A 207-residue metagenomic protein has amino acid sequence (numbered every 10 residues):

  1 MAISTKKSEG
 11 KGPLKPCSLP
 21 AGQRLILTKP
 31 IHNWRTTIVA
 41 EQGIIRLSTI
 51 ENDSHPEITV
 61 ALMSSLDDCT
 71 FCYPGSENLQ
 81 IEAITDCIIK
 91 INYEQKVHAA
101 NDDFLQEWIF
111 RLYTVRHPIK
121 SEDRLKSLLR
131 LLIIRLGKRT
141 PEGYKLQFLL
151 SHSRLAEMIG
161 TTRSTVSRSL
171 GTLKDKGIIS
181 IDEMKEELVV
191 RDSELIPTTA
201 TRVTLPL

Functional and structural regions predicted by a protein language model:
M1-I26, D68: Cyclic nucleotide-binding regulatory module and flanking cytosolic helices
P16-C17, L27-A40, Q80-I81: His/acidic/aromatic-lined binding-pocket segments of jelly-roll/cupin-type domains and related regulatory beta-sandwich
N33-D53, S64-D67: Glycine- and acidic-residue-biased ligand/ion/polar-headgroup-sensing regions
V39-A40, W108-I109, V203-L207: Histidine- and aromatic-rich ligand-binding microenvironments
I44, C87-I88, K185: Structural motif
N52-L112: Cyclic-nucleotide recognition modules
D103-G160: Polybasic "coupling" helices that flank or enter modular domains
L136-L207: Phosphate-/nucleic-acid-contacting segments
